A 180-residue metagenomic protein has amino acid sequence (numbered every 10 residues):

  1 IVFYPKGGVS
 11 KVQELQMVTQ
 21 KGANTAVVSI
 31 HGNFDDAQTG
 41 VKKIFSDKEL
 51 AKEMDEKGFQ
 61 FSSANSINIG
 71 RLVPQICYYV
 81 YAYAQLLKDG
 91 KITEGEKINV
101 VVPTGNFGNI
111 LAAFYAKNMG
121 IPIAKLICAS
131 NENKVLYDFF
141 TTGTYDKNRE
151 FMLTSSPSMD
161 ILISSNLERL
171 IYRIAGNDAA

Functional and structural regions predicted by a protein language model:
V2-A180: PLP-dependent amino-acid enzyme catalytic core
